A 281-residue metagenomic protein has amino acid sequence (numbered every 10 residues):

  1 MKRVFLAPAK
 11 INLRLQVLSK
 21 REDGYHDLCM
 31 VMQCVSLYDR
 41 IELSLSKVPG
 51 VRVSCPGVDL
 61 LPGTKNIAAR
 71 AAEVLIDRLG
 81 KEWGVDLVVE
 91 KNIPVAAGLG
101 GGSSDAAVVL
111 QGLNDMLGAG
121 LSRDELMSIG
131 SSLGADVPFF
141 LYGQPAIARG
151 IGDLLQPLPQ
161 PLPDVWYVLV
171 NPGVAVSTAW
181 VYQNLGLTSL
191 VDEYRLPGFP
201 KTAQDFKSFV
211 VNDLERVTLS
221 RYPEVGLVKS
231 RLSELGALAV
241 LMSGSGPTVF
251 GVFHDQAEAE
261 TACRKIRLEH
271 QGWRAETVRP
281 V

Functional and structural regions predicted by a protein language model:
M1-A97, D115, A119-D124, P159-L162 (+1 more regions): ATP-binding N-lobe of GHMP and related small-molecule kinases
L15, D39-L43, D136-F140, A146-I147 (+1 more regions): Short beta-strand scaffold segments in enzyme catalytic cores
Q33-C34, S131-S132, P138-L141, L158-P163 (+1 more regions): Solvent-exposed alpha-helices and their adjacent loops that cap or buttress functional pockets in soluble metabolic
V88-L117, A135, L238-F253: Glycine/serine-rich anion-binding loops at beta->alpha junctions that coordinate negatively charged ligand groups
A106, L110-I147, L154: Contiguous, small/hydrophobic- and glycine-enriched helical/loop subdomains that border and often "cap" functional
Y142-G143, I147-A239, H254-G272, E276-V281: Conserved, helical-rich catalytic subdomain that frames metal- and/or nucleotide-binding sites in enzyme alpha/beta
